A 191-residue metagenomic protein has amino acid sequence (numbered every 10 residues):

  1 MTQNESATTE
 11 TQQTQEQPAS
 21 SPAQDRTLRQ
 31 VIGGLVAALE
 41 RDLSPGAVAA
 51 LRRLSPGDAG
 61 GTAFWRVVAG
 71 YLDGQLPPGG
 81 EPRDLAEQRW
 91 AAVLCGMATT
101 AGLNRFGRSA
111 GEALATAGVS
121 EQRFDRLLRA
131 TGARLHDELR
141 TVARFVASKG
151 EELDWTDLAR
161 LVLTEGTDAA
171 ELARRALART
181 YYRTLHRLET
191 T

Functional and structural regions predicted by a protein language model:
T2-A7, L28-G96, T100-T191: Basic, alpha-helical nucleic-acid-binding regions used in initiation and control of genome expression
T2-P22: Basic/polar, acidic-poor N-terminal "presequence/leader" segments that form or can form short amphipathic helices
